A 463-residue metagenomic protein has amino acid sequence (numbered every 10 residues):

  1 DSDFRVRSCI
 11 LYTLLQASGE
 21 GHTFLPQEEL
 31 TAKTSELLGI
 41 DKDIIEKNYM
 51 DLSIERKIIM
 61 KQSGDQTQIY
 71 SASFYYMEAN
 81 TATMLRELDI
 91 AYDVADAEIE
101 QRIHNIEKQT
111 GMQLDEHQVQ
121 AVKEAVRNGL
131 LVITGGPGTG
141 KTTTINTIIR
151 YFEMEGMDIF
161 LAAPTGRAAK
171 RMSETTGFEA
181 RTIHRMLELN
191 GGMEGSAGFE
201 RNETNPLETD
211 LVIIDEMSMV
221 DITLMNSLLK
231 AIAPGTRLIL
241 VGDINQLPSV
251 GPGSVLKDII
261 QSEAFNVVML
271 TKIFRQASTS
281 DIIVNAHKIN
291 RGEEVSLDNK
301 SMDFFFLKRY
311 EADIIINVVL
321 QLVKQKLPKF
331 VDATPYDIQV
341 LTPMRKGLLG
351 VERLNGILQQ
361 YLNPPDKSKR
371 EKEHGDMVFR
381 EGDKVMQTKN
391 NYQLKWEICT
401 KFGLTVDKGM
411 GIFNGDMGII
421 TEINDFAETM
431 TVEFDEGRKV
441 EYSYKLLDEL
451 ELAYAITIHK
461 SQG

Functional and structural regions predicted by a protein language model:
D1-Q101: Accessory, non-ATPase domains that flank or precede helicase/AAA+ motor cores in DNA-metabolism machines
F24, V119-V122, R127-K300: ASCE P-loop NTPase helicase motor core
L30, E78-T81, A125, G138 (+8 more regions): Residue-level signature of catalytic and energy-coupling elements of molecular machines, predominantly ATP/GTP-dependent
S35, T110, D221, G356-Q462: Conserved nucleotide-binding/hydrolysis modules and their immediate coupling elements across P-loop/ASCE NTPase motors
K61-Q62, S73, Q113-L114, V122-E124 (+15 more regions): Replace "in large, NTP-powered and nucleic-acid-processing enzymes" with "in large, NTP-powered factors and other
I90-K108, S368-G375: Long, charged amphipathic helices and adjacent flexible linkers at domain junctions
Q101-L130: Conserved pre-motif I regulatory segment
I244-M410: Conserved helicase motor core of P-loop NTPases
